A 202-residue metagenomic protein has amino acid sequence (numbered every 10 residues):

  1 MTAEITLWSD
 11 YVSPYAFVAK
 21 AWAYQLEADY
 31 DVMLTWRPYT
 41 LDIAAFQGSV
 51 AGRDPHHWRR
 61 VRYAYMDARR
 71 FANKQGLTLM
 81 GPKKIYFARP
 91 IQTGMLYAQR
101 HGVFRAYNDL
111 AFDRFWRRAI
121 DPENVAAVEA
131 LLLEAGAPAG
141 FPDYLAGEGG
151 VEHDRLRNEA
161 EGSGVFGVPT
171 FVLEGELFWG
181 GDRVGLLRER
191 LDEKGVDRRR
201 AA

Functional and structural regions predicted by a protein language model:
A3-T6, V12-V32, L110-A202: C-terminal cap of thioredoxin/glutaredoxin-like
W8, S49-R53, F141: Short amphipathic alpha-helical segments at helix-loop
F17-F115, R198: Structural alpha/beta surface segment adjacent to cysteine/selenocysteine redox centers across thiol/disulfide enzymes
